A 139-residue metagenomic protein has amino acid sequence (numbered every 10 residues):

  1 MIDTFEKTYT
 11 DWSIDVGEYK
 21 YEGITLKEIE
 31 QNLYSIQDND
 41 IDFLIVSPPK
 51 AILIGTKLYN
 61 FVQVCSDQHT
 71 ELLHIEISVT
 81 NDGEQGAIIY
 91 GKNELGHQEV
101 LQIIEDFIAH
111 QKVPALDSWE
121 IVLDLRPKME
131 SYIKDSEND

Functional and structural regions predicted by a protein language model:
M1-I41, I52-D139: Acidic, proline/glycine-rich low-complexity IDRs
I41-S47: A short, Trp-centered hydrophobic/proline-enriched beta-strand micro-motif
